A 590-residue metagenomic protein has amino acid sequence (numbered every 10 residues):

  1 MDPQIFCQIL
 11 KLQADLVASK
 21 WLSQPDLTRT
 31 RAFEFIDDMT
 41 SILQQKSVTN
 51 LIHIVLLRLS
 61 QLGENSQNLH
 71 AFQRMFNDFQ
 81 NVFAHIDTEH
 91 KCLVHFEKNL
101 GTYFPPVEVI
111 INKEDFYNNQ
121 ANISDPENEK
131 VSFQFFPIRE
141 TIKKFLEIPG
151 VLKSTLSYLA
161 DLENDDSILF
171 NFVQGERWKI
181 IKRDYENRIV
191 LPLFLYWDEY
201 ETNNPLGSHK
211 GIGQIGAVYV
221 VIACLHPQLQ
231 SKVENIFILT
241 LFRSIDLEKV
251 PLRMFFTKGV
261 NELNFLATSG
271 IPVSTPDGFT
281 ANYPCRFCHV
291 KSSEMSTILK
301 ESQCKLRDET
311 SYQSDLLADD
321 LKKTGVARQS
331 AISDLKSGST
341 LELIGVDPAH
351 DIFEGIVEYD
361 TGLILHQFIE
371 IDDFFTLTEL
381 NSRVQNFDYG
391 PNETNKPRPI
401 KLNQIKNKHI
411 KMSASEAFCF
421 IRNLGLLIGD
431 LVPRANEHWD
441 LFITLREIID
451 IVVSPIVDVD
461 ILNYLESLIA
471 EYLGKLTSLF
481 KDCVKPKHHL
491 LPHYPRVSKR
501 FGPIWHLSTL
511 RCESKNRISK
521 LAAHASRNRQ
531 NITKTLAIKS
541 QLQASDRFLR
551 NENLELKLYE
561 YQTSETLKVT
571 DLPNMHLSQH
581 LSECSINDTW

Functional and structural regions predicted by a protein language model:
M1-A18, L27, R31-E34: N-terminal regions that are enriched for targeting/export leaders and immediately downstream pro/stem segments
I9-A18, L229-S244, I400-Q404, R422 (+1 more regions): Surface-exposed beta-strand-to-loop junctions that form interaction patches on eukaryotic regulatory domains
N77, I86-K91, H95-K98, V109 (+5 more regions): Terminal interaction-prone segments of large eukaryotic proteins
H90-Y200, N261-D430, N553, K557-L558: Charged (Asp/Glu and Lys/Arg) segments that form or flank catalytic channels of large polymer- and nucleotide-handling
Y196-S244: Acidic, metal-ligating active-site segments
E201-P205, G213, P227-L229, L247-K249 (+4 more regions): Eukaryotic short linear interaction motifs
H209, I245-V250, P433-R434: Conserved, non-catalytic sequence blocks in retroelement Pol enzymes and Pol-derived host proteins
